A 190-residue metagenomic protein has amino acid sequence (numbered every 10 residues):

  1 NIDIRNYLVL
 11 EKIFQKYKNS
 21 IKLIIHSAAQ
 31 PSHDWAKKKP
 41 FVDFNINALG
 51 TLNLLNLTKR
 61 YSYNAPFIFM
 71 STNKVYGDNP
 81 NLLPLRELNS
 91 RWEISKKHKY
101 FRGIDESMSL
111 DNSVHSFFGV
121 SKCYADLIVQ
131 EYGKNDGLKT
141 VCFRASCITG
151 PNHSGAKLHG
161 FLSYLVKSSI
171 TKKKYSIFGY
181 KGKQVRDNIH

Functional and structural regions predicted by a protein language model:
I2-S20: Conserved Rossmann-fold cofactor-binding substructure of NAD(P)-dependent oxidoreductases
R5, V75-Y76, I148-G150, I189: Conserved sequence/active-site signature of Rossmann-fold short-chain dehydrogenase/reductase
V9, N53-N56, I128, N188: Conserved mid-core alpha-helix of short-chain dehydrogenase/reductase
L23-H26, N53-H115: Conserved Rossmann-fold NAD(P)-dependent oxidoreductase catalytic core, especially the SDR/UDP-sugar
A29-Q30: Flexible cofactor-recognition loop at the NAD(P)H-binding site of Rossmann-like short-chain dehydrogenase/reductase
H33-G50: Short alpha-helical oligomerization interface
A48-L54, S121-V129: Conserved catalytic Lys-bearing alpha helix of Rossmann-like short-chain dehydrogenase/reductases
N81-G103, F117, L127-N188: NAD(P)-dependent short-chain dehydrogenase/reductase
